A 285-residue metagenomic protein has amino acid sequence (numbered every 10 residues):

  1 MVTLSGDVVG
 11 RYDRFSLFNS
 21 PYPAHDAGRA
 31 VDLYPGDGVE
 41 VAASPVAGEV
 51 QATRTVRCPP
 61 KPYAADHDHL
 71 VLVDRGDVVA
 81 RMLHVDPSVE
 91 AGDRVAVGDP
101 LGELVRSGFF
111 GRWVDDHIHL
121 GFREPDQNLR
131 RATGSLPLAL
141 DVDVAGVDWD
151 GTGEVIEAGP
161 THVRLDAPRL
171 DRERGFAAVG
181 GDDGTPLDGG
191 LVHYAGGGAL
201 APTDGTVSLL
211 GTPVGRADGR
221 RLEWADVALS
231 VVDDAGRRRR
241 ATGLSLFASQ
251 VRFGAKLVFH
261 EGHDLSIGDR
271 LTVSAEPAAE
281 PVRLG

Functional and structural regions predicted by a protein language model:
Y12-S44, P60-K61, L136-V142: Short glycine/threonine/proline-enriched tight-turn/helix- or strand-capping micro-motif at secondary-structure
Y22-H25, H67-R81, D234-G254: Short, basic/aromatic beta-hairpin or loop at an interaction surface
G48-V50, G92-L104: A structural signal for short beta-strand/turn segments enriched in small hydrophobics and glycine
V50-D86: Zn2+-dependent peptidoglycan hydrolase active-site motif and core
P62-A64, D99-E157, A279-L284: Conserved, short, structured surface segments that act as functional micro-motifs
R75-G98, V258-D264: Short histidine-centered loop motifs in beta-beta connectors
P137, D141-T203, V207-L210: Eukaryotic intrinsically disordered, low-complexity regulatory regions
G184-G285: Charged, low-complexity intrinsically disordered regulatory/assembly segments
